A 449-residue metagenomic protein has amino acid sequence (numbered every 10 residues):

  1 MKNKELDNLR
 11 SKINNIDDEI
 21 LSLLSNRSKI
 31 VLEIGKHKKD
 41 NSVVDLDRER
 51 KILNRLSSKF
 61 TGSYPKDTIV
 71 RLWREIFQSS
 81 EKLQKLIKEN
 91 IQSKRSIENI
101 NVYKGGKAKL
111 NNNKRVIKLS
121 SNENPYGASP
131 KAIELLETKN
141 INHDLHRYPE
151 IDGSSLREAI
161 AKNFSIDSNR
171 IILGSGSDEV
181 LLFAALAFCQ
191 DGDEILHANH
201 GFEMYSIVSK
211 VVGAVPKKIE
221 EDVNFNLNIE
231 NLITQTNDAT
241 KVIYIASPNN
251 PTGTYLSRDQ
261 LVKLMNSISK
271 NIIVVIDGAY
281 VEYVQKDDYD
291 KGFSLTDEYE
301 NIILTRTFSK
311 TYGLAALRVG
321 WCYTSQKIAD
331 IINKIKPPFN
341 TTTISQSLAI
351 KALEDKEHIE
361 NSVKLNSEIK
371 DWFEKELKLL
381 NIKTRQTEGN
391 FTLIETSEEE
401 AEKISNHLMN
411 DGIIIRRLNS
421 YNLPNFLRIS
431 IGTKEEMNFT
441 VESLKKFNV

Functional and structural regions predicted by a protein language model:
M1-E89: Domain-level signature for soluble enzymes in the chorismate/prephenate branch of the shikimate pathway
N90-R147: N-terminal "arm"/small-domain region of PLP-dependent enzymes with the aminotransferase-like
S129, N301-K378, I382-R385: PLP-dependent aminotransferase class I/II
S154-E194, E398: Phosphate-binding glycine-rich loop
A187-I245: PLP-dependent aminotransferase-like
K210, L227-D238, P251-V274, G278-T311: Active-site pre-lysine segment of PLP-dependent enzymes
V223, S367, L379-D411, L427: Conserved PLP-binding catalytic core of the aspartate aminotransferase-like
D259, H407-D411, R416, S420-V449: PLP-dependent enzyme catalytic core of the Aspartate aminotransferase-like
